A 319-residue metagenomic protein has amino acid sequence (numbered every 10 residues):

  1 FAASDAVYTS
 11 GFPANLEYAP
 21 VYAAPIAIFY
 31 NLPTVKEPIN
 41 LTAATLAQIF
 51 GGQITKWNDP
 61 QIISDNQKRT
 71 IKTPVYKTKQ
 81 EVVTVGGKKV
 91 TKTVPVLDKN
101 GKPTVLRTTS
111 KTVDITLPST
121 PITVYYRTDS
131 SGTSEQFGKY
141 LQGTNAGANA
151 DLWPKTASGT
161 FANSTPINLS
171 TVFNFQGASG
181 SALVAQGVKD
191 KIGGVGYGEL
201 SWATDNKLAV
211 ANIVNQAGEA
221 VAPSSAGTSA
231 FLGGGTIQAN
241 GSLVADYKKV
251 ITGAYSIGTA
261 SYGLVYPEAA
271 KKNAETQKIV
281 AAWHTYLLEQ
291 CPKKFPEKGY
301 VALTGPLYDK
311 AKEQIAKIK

Functional and structural regions predicted by a protein language model:
F1-K319: Flexible loop/hinge segments at secondary-structure junctions
